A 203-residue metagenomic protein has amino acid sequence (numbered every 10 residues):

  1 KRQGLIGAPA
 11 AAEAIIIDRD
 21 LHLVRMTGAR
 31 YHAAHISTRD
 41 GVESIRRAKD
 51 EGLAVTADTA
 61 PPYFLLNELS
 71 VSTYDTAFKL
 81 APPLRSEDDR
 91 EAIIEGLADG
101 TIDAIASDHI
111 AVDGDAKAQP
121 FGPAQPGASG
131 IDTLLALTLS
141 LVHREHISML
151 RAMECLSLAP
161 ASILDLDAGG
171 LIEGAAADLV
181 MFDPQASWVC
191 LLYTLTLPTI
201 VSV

Functional and structural regions predicted by a protein language model:
K1-I105: Histidine/acidic residue-rich metal-binding segments in metalloenzymes
L5-G7, A11-G28, A77, G96-A98 (+2 more regions): His/Asp/Glu-enriched, well-ordered alpha-helical/loop segment that forms or immediately abuts the divalent-metal
Y63, D113, T199: Feature marks short, surface-exposed loop/turn motifs that line or immediately flank catalytic pockets and channel
A186-L191: Short, Lys/Arg- and Gly-enriched loop/turn segments at beta-strand edges
Y193-T199: Conserved small/polar residues in nucleotide/adenosyl-binding loops
S202-V203: Hydrophobic alpha-helical segments, chiefly the membrane-spanning helices and signal/signal-anchor peptides
